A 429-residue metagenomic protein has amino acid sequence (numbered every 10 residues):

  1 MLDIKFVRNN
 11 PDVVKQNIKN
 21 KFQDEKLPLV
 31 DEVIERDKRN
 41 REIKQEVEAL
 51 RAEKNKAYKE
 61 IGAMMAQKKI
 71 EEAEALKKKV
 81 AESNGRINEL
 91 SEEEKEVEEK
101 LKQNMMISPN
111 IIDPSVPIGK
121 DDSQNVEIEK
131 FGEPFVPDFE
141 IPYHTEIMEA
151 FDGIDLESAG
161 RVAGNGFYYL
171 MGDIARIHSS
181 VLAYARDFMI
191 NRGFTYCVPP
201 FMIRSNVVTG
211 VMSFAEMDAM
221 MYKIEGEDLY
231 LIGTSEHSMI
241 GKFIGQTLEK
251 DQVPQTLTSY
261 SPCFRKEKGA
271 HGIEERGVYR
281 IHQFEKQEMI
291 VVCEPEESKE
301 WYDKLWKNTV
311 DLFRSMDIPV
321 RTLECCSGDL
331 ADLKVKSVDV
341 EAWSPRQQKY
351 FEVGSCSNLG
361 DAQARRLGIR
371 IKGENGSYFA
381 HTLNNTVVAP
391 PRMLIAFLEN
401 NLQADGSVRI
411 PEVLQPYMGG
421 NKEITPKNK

Functional and structural regions predicted by a protein language model:
M1-P134, E149, G153: N-terminal alpha-helical targeting/anchoring segments
L27, K130-K429: TRNA-recognition modules of translation machinery and tRNA-sensing kinases, especially anticodon-binding
